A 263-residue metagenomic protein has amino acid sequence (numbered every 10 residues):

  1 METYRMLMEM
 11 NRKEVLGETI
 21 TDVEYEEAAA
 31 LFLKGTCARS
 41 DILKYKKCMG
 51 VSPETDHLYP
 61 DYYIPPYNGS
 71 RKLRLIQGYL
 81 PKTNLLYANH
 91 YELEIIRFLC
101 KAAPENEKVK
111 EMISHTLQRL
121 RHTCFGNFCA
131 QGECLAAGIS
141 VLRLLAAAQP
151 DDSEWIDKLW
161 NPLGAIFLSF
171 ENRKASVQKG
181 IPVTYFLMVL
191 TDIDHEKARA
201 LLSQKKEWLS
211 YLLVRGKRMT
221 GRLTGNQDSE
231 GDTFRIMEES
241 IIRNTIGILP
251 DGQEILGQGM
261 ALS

Functional and structural regions predicted by a protein language model:
M1-S263: Preference for long, amphipathic alpha-helical scaffolds in soluble/luminal domains and all-alpha bundles
